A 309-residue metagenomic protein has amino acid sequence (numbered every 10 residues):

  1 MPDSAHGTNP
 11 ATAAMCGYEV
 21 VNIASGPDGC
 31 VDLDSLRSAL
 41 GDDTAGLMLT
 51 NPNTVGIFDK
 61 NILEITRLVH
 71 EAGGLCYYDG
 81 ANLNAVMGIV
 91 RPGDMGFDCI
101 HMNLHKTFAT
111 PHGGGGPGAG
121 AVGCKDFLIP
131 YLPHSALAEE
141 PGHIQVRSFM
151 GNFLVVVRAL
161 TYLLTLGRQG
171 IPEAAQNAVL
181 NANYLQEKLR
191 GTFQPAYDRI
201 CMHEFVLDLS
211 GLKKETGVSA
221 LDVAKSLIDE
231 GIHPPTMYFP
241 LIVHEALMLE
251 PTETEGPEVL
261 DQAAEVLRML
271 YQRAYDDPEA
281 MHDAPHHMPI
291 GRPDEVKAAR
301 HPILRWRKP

Functional and structural regions predicted by a protein language model:
M1-P141, G217-V218, E245: Conserved PLP-enzyme active-site core in the AAT-like
D3, V90, Q145-V146, L163-P309: Non-catalytic terminal extensions of PLP-dependent enzymes
N9, D32-L40, I62-I65, V69 (+3 more regions): Structured alpha-helical segments in the cores of large, soluble enzyme domains
A13, D42, G46, Y77 (+12 more regions): Residue-level signal for well-ordered alpha-helical segments
S25, G46, D59, A72-A81 (+6 more regions): Functionally constrained cores in energy, signaling, and assembly domains
D43-A45, E71-L75, F97, T107 (+9 more regions): Active-site lining segments that contact anionic ligands and/or coordinate catalytic metals
P117-Q186: Mobile "lid/hinge" segments at catalytic clefts and subdomain interfaces of large enzymes
